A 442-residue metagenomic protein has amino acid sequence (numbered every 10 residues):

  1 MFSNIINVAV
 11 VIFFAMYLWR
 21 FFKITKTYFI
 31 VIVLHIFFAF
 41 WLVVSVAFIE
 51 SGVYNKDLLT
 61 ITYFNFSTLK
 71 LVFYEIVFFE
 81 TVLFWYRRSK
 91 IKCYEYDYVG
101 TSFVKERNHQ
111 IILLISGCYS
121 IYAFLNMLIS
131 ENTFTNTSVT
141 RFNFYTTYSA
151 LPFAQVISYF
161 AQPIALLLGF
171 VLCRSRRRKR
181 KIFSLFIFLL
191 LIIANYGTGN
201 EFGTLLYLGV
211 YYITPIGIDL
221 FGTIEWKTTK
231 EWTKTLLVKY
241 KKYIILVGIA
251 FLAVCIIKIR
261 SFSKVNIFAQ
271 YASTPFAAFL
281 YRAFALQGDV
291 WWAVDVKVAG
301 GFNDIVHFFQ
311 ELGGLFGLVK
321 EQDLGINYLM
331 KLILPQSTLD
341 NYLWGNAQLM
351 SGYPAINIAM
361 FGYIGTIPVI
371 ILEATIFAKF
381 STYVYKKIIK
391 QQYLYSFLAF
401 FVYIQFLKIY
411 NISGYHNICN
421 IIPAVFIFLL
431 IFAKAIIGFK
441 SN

Functional and structural regions predicted by a protein language model:
M1-V99, I182-I192, L208-I256, L398 (+1 more regions): N-terminal "leader" segments that precede or initiate the main folded domain
I5-V11, S116-A123, V156-A165, A347 (+1 more regions): Hydrophobic alpha-helical transmembrane segments
V11-F21, Q162-S175, P368-Y383, G438-K440: Hydrophobic, aromatic-rich transmembrane alpha-helices and their immediate juxtamembrane boundary segments
T25-F29, V171-F183, Y383-Y395: Membrane-interface helix-loop-helix junctions at transmembrane boundaries of multi-pass membrane enzymes, predominantly
V46-L59, M127-T133, I259-S261, L407-I412: Juxtamembrane "helix-exit" motif on the non-cytosolic side of transmembrane helices
L59-I61, Y86-W232, F251-R260: Membrane-embedded catalytic interface detector for glycan/lipid assembly enzymes
F142-Y148, A250-E373: Small-residue-enriched transmembrane helix-hairpin modules in multi-pass membrane proteins
N346-N442: Hydrophobic alpha-helical segments
